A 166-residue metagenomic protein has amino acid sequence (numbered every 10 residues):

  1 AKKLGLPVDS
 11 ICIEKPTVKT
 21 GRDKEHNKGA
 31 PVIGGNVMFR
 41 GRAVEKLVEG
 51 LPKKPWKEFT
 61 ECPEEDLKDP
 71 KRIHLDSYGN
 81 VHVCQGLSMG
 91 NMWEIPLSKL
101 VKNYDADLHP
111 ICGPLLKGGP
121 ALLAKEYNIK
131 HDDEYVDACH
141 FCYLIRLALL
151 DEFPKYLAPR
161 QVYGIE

Functional and structural regions predicted by a protein language model:
A1-Y104: Radical SAM enzyme [4Fe-4S]-AdoMet core and its adjacent flexible, acidic and glycine-rich loops/tails across
M89-E166: Flexible mid-to-C-terminal extensions adjoining Fe-S/redox cofactors in radical SAM and related proteins
